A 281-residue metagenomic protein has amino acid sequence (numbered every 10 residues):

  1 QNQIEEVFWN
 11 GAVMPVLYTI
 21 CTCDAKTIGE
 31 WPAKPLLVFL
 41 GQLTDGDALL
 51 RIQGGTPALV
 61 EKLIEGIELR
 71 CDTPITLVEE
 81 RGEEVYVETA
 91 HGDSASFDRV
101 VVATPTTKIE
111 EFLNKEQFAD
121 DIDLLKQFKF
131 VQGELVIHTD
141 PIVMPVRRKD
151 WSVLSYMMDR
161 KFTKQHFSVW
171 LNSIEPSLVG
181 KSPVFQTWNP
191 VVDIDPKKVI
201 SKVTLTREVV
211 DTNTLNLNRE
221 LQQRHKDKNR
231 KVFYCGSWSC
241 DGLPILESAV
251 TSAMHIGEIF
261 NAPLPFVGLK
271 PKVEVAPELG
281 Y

Functional and structural regions predicted by a protein language model:
Q1-R81: Active-site/ligand-binding neighborhood in enzyme catalytic cores
I64-I67, F97-D98, N229: Short, well-ordered alpha-helix to beta-strand connector turns
G66, K115, I259, P263: Active-site catalytic microenvironments for nucleophilic, acid-base chemistry
E68-R70, Y86, K231: Conserved beta-strand segments of alpha/beta enzyme cores
L69-C71, V102, Y234: A structural signal for the hydrophobic beta-strands that form the central parallel beta-sheet of Rossmann-like
D72-P74, A90, C235: Conserved beta-strand termini and adjacent loop/short-helix elements that scaffold enzyme active sites in alpha/beta
T76-V209: Mid-domain catalytic core of redox enzymes that form a hydrophobic substrate pocket/lid adjacent to a catalytic redox
K164-Y281: Conserved flavin/dinucleotide-binding core of flavoenzymes
